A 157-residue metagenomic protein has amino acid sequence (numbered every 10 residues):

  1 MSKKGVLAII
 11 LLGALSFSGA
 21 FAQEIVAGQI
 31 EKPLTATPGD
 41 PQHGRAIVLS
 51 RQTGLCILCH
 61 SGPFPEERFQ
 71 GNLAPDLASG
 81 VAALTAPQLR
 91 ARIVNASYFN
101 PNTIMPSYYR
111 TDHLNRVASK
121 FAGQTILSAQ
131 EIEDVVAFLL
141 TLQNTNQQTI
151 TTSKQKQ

Functional and structural regions predicted by a protein language model:
M1-L7: Bacterial N-terminal signal peptides that target proteins for export
A8-S16: Bacterial N-terminal signal peptides
F17-A22: Sec/Tat signal peptide C-region and signal peptidase I cleavage site
E24-R51, Q148-Q157: Electrostatic cytochrome c docking/interface patches
L34, P38, I57, S61-Y98 (+1 more regions): Gly/Gly-Pro-rich "capping" loops immediately C-terminal to redox-active cysteine motifs in periplasmic/lumenal
Q42-A46, P75, P87, A91 (+2 more regions): Solvent-exposed, polar/charged alpha-helical surfaces in well-ordered, non-transmembrane soluble domains, broadly
R51-L55, P63, E131: Short pre-active-site segment immediately N-terminal to redox-active cysteine/selenocysteine motifs in thiol-based
P87, R110-Q155: C-terminal capping alpha-helices of c-type cytochrome domains
